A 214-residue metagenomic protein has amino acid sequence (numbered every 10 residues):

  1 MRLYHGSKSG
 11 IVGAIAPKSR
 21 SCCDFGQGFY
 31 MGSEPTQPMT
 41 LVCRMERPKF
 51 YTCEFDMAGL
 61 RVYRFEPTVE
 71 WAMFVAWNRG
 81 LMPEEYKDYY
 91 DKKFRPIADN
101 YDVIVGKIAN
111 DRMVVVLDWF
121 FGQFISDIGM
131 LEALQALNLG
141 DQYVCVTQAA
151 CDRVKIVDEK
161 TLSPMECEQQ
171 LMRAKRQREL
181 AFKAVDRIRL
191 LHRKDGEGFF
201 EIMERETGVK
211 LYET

Functional and structural regions predicted by a protein language model:
M1-D24, C43, F55, L211-T214: ADP-ribose/NAD+-binding catalytic cleft of ART/PARP-like enzymes
K8, F29, P35, M57-G59: Short, flexible loop/turn elements at secondary-structure junctions
I15, F29, S33, T147-A150 (+1 more regions): Solvent-exposed, flexible loop/coil residues
R20-M45: Extended catalytic/binding region for NAD+/ADP-ribose chemistry, centered on the ART fold
R44-K49, M57-T214: Conserved NAD+-utilizing ADP-ribose enzyme module
T52: A glycine-rich, hydrophobic loop/mini-helix early in the fold
